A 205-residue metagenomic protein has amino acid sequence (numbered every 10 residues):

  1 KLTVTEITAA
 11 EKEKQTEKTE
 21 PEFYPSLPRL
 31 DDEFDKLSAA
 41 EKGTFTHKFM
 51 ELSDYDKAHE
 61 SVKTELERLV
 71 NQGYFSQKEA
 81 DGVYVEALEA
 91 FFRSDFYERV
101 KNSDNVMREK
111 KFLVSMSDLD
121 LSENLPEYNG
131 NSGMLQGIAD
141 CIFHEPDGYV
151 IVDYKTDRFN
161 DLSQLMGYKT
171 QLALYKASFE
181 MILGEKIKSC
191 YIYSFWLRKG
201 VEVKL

Functional and structural regions predicted by a protein language model:
K1-L205: Structural signature of nuclease core domains in nucleic-acid processing machines
